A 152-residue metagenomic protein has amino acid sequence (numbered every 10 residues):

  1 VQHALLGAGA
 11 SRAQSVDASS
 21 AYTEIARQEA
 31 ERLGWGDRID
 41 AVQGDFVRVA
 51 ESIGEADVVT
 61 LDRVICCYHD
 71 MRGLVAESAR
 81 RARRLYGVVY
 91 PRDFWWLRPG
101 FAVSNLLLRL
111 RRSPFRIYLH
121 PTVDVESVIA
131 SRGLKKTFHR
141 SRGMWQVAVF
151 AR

Functional and structural regions predicted by a protein language model:
V1-A10: Conserved SAM-binding loop of SAM-dependent methyltransferases across substrates and taxa, primarily the Class I
R12-D17: Conserved SAM-binding motif I beta-strand of class I
S19-A21: Conserved SAM/SAH-binding beta-strand->alpha-helix loop
L33-R48: Conserved SAM-binding strand-loop segment of SAM-dependent methyltransferases
D57-M71: A short SAM/SAH-binding and catalytic strip from SAM-dependent methyltransferases
C67-R81: A short, conserved alpha-helix within the catalytic core of class I
A82-D93: Conserved beta-strand signature within the Rossmann-like core of class I S-adenosyl-L-methionine
S113-G133: Short alpha-helix
